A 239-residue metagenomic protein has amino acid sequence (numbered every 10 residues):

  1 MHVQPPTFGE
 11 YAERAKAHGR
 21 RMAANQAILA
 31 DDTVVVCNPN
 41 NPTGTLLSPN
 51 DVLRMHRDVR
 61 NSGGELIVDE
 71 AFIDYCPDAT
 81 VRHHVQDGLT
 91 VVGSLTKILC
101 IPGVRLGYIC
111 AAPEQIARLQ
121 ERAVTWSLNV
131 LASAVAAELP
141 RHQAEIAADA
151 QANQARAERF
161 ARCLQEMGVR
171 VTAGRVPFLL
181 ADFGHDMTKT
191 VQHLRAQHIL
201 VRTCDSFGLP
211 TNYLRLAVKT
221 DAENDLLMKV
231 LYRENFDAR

Functional and structural regions predicted by a protein language model:
M1-R14, R21-A27: Conserved PLP-anchoring active-site segment centered on the Schiff-base-forming lysine
K16-H18, A23-Y75: Active-site phosphate-binding strand-loop segment of PLP-dependent enzymes
A30, D186-H193, E223-L226: Short, conserved charged micro-motifs
S48-N50, A196-Q197, S206-R239: PLP-dependent enzyme catalytic core of the Aspartate aminotransferase-like
G88-T172: PLP-dependent aminotransferase class I/II
G103, R175-V176, G208-N212: Short acidic/glycine-enriched loop/turn segments that link adjacent beta-strands
Q154, E166-Q197: Conserved PLP-binding catalytic core of the aspartate aminotransferase-like
